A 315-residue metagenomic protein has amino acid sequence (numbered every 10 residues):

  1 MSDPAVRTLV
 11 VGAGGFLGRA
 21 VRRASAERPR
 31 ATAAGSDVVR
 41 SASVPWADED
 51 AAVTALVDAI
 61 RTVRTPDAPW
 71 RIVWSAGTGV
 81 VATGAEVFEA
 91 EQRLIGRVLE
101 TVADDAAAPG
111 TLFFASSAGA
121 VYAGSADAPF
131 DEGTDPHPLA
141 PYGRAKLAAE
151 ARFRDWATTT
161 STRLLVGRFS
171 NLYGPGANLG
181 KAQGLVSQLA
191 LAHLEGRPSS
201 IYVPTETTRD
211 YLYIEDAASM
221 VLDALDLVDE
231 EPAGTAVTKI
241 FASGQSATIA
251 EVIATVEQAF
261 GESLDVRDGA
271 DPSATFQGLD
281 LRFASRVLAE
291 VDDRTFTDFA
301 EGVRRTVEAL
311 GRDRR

Functional and structural regions predicted by a protein language model:
A5-R28: N-terminal Rossmann NAD(P)H-binding glycine-rich loop of SDR-like oxidoreductase domains
V11, P69-G77, F114-A115, I240: Rossmann-fold scaffold of SDR-type NAD(P)-dependent oxidoreductases
T32-I60: Adenosine-cofactor binding site in Rossmann-like domains, unifying the SAM/SAH pocket of S-adenosylmethionine-dependent
E49-L94: NAD(P)H-binding glycine-rich loop region in Rossmannoid oxidoreductase-like domains and their noncatalytic homologs
R71-V73, R97-L139: Conserved Rossmann-fold NAD(P)-dependent oxidoreductase catalytic core, especially the SDR/UDP-sugar
E89, L94, E100, A126-V166 (+1 more regions): Catalytic helix-loop patch of NAD(P)-dependent Rossmann-fold dehydrogenases
R154-T208, I214, A218, L222: NAD(P)-dependent short-chain dehydrogenase/reductase
R197, Y202-T205, R209-R315: C-terminal substrate-binding subdomain of Rossmann-fold SDR/epimerase-dehydratase oxidoreductases
